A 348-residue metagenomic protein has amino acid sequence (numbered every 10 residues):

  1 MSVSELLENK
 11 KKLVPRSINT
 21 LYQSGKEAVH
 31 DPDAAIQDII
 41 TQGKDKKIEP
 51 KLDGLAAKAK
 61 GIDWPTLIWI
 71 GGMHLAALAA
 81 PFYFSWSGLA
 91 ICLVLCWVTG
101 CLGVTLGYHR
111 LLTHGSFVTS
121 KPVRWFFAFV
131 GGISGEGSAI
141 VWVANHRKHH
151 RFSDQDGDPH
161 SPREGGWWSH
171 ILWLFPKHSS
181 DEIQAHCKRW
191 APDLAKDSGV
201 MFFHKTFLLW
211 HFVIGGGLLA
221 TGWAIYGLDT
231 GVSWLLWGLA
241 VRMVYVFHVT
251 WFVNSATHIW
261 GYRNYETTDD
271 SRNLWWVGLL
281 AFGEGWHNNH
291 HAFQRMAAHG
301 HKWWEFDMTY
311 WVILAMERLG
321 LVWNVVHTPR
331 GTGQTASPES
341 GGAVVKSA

Functional and structural regions predicted by a protein language model:
M1-W251, M296-A348: Non-catalytic, topology-defining segments of multipass membrane proteins
T99, G103, T257, L279-A281: Short glycine- and Lys/Arg-enriched binding-loop motifs that mark or flank ligand-binding interfaces
R110, S255, I259, H291: Catalytic glutamate of the conserved HExxH
W190-S198, W260-W286, A292-F293: Active-site-proximal inter-transmembrane loops
V246-N264: C-terminal accessory segments of proteins
